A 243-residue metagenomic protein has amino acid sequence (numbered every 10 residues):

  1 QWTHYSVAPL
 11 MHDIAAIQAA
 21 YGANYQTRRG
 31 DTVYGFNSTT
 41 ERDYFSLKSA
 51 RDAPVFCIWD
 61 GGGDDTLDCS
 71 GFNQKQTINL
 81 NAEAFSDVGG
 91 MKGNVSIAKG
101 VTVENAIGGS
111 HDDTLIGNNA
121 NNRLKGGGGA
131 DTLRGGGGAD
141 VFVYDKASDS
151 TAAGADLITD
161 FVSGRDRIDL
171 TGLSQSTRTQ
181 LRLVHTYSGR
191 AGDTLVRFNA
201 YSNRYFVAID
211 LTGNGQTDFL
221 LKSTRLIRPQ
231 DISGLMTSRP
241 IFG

Functional and structural regions predicted by a protein language model:
Q1-A23: Membrane-embedded catalytic scaffold of the fatty acid hydroxylase/desaturase
W2-V7, D52-P54, M91, K146: Active-site rim elements
T3-S6, I14, E41-L47, A139-G243: Acidic glycine/aspartate-rich repeat arrays in secreted/surface proteins
L10, R51, D60, S96-K99 (+5 more regions): Active-site-proximal structural scaffolding
Q18-L47, G63-K92, S150-T151, S174-G189: GD-rich hexapeptide-repeat beta-solenoids
C57, T66, T77, T102-N105 (+7 more regions): Discrete beta-strand positions within long extracellular beta-solenoid architectures
G62-D64, G71-N73, A82, I107-D112 (+6 more regions): Extracellular, beta-strand-rich repeat scaffolds characterized by small/acidic residue-biased motifs
G89-E104: Extracellular beta-strand-rich solenoid/capping regions of secreted or surface-exposed proteins that bind or remodel
